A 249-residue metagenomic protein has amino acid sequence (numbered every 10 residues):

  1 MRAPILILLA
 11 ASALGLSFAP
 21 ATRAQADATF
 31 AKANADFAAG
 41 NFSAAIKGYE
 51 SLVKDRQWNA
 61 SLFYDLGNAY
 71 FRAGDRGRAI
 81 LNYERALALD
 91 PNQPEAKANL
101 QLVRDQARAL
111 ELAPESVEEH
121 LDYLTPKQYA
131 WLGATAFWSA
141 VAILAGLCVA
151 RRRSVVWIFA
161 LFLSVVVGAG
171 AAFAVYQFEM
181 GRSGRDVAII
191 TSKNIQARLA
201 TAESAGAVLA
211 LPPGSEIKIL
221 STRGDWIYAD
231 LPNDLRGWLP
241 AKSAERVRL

Functional and structural regions predicted by a protein language model:
A38, S183, I190-I219, R223-D225 (+1 more regions): Beta-loop motif signature
V155-E179: Internal/C-terminal transmembrane anchor helices
